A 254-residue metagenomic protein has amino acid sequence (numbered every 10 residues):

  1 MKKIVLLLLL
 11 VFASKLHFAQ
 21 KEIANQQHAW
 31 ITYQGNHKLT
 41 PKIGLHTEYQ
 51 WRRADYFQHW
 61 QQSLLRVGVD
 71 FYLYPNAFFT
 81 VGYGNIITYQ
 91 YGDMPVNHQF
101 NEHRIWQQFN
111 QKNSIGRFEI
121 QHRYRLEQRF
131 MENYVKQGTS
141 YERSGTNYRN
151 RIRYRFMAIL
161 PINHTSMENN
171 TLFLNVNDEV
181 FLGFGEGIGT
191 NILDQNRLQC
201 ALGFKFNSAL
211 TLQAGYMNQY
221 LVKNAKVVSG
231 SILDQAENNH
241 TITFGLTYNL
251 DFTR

Functional and structural regions predicted by a protein language model:
M1-I23, H240, L246-R254: Bacterial Sec-dependent N-terminal signal peptides
Q20-Y91, P95: Start-of-domain marker
N25-A29, Q61-S63, N101-I105, T146-Y154 (+2 more regions): Residues that define the transmembrane beta-barrel architecture of outer-membrane proteins
I31-H37, V67-F71, Q107-Q111, L126 (+3 more regions): Residues on the lipid-exposed face of transmembrane beta-strands in outer-membrane beta-barrel proteins
P41-K42, N76, S114-Q121, I162-L172 (+2 more regions): Short loop/turn motifs that connect adjacent beta-strands in outer-membrane beta-barrel proteins
L45-T47, F79-V81, F118-Y124, I152 (+3 more regions): Transmembrane beta-strands of outer-membrane beta-barrel proteins
Y49-D55, Y83-Y89, N113, L126-F130 (+4 more regions): Transmembrane beta-strands of outer-membrane beta-barrel pores
L193, G203-R254: Predominantly the C-terminal beta-signal and adjacent terminal strand-loop region of outer-membrane beta-barrel
